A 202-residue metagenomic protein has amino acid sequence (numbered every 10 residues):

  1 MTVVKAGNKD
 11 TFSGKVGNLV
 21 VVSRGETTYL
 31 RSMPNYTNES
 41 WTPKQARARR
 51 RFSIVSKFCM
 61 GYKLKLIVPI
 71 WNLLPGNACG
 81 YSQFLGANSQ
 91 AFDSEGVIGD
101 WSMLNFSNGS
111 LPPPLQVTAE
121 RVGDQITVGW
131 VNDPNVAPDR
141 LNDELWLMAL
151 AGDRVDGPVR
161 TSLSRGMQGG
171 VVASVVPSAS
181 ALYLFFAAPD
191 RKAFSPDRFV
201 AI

Functional and structural regions predicted by a protein language model:
M1-P114: Long, polar/Ser/Thr-enriched low-complexity segments that form simple helices or flexible linkers at protein ends
L74-I202: Charged linear interaction tracts used for macromolecular binding and regulation
